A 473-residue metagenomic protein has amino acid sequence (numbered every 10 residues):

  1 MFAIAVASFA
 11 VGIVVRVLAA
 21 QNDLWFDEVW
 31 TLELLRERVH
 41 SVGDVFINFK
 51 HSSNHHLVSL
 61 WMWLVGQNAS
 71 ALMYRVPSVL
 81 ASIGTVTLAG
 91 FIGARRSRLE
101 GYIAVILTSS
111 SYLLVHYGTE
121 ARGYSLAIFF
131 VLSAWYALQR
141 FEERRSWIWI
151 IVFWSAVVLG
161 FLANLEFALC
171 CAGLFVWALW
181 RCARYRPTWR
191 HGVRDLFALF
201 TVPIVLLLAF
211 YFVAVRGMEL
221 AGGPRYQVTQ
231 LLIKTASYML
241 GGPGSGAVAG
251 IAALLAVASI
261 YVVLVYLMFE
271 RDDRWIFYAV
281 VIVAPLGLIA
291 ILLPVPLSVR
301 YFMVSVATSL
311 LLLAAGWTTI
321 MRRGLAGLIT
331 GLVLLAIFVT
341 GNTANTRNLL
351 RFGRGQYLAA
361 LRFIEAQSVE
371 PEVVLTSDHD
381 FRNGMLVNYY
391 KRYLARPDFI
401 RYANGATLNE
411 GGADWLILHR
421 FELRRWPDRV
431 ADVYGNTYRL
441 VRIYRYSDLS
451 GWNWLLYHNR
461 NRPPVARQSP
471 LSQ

Functional and structural regions predicted by a protein language model:
F2-P470: Membrane-proximal helix-loop-helix interfaces that form the catalytic/acceptor-binding platform of multi-pass membrane
